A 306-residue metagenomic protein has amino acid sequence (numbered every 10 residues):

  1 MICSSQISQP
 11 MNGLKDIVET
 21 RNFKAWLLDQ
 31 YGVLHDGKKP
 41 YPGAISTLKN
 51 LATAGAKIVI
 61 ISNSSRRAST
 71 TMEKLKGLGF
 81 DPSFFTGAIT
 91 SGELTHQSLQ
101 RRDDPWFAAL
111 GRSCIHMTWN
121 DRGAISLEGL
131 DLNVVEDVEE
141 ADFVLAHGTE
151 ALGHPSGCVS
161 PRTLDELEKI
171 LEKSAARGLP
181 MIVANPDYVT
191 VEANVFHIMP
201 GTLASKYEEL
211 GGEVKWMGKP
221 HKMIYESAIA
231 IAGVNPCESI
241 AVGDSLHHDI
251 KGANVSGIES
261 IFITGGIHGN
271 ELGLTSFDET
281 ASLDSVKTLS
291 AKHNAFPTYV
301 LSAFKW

Functional and structural regions predicted by a protein language model:
I2-Q30, H35-A54, S64-I89, E93-W306: Asp-based, Mg2+/Mn2+-dependent phosphohydrolase catalytic module
